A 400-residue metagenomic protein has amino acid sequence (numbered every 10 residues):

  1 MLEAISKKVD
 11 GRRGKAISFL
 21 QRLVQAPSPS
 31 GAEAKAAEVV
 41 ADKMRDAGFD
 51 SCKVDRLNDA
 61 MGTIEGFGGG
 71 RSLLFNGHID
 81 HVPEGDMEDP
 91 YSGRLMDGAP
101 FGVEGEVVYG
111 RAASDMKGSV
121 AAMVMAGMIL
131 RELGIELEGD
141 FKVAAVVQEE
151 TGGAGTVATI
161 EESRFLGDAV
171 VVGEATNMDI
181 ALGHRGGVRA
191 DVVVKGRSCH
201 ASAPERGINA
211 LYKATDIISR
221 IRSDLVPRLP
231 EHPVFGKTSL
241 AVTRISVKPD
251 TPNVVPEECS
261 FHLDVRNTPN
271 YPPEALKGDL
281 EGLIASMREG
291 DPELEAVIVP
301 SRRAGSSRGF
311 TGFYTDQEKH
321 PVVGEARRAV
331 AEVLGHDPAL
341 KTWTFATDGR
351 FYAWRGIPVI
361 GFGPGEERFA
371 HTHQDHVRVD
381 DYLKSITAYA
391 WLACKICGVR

Functional and structural regions predicted by a protein language model:
M1-E84, E258-H262, D381: N-terminal helical capping/dimerization or prosegment-like subdomains of hydrolases acting on amide or phosphate bonds
L2-A4, G11, P83, V193-R400: Metal-dependent amide/peptide-bond hydrolase catalytic core, centered on the "pita-bread" metallohydrolase fold
V40, V120-L130, T159, A214-I217 (+2 more regions): Buried hydrophobic packing segments
M61, N76, K142-A144, R189-V193 (+1 more regions): Beta-strand secondary-structure signal
G70-K142: Active-site metal-coordination/substrate-binding segment of hydrolases, especially metallo-dependent peptidases
L73-F75, A144, V171, P292 (+1 more regions): Hydrophobic/aromatic beta-strand patches that form the interior of the parallel beta-sheet core in alpha/beta enzyme
E84-V103, G167, L182-V193, R328-A329: Acidic-glycine-rich active-site phosphate/pyrophosphate-binding loop
M116-R189, C397: Acidic/histidine-rich catalytic neighborhood of metal-dependent amide-processing enzymes
